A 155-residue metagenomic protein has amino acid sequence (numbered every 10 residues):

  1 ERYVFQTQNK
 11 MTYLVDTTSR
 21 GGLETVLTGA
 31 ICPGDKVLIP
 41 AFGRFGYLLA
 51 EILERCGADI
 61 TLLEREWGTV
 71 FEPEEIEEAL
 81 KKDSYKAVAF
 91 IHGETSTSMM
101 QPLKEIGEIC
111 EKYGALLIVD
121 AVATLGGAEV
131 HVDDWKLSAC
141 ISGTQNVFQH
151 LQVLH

Functional and structural regions predicted by a protein language model:
E1-R20: A glycine-/small-polar-enriched, mobile loop at the entrance of the PLP active site in fold-type I
N9, G22-H155: Conserved PLP-enzyme active-site core in the AAT-like
